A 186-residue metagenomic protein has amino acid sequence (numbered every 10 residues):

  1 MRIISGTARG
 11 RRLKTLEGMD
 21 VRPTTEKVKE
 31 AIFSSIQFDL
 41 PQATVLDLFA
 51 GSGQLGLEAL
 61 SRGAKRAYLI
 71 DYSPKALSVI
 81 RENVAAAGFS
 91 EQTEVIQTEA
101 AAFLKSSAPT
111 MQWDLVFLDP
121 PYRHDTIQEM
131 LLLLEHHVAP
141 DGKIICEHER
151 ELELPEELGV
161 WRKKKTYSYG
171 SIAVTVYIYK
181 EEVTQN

Functional and structural regions predicted by a protein language model:
M1-N186: Class I S-adenosyl-L-methionine-dependent methyltransferase catalytic core
